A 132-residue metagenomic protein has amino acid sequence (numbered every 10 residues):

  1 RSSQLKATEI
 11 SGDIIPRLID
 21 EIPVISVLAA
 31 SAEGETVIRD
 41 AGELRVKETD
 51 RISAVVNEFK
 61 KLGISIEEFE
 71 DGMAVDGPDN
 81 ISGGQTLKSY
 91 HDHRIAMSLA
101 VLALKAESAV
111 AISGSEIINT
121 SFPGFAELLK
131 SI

Functional and structural regions predicted by a protein language model:
R1-I15, L62-H91, K105, K130-I132: Self-splicing inteins and homing endonuclease
I10, R39-G42, G83-Q85, V110-A111: A short, structure-level motif marking secondary-structure boundaries and short turns
S11-I14, D40-T49, V55, G72-P78 (+1 more regions): A short beta-alpha structural unit
P16-V37, R51-E67, Y90-V110, F125-I132: Proline/glycine-anchored alpha-helix kink/cap motifs
R39, E68-M73, I112-S113: Short, tandemly repeated low-complexity microdomains enriched for cysteine and small residues
K47, L99, S121: Active-site-proximal flexible loops/turns
E107, G114-T120: A short, acidic, flexible beta-alpha connecting loop/helix-capping segment that sits on the rim of active
